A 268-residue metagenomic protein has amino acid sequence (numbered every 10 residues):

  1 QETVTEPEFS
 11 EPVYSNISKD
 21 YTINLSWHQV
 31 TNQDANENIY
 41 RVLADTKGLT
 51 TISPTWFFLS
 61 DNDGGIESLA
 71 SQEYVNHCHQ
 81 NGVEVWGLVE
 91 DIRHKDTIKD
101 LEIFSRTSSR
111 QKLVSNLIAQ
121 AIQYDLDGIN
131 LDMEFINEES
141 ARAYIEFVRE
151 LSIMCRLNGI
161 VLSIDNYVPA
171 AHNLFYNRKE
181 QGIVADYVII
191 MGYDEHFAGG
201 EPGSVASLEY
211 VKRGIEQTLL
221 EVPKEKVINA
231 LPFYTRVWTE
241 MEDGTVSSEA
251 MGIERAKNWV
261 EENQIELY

Functional and structural regions predicted by a protein language model:
Q1-T51, Q80, I164: Non-catalytic accessory regions flanking glycosidase/transglycosidase catalytic cores in CAZymes
T3-E11, T235-Y268: Glycan-binding loop/region signatures in secreted carbohydrate-active enzymes
S10-E11, A35-I39, A70-Q72, F175 (+1 more regions): Short alpha-helical segments and helix-capping/turn motifs at coil-helix boundaries
I17-D34, F58-S207: Chitinase-like catalytic core of GlcNAc-active glycosidases
Y40-T46, F175-V184, L220: Mature extracellular/periplasmic domains of secretome proteins
T50, D127, E225: Short acidic/polar active-site loop segments enriched in Thr and Asp
V168-H172, L208-K212, Y234-E240, S248-A250: Active-site glycine- and acidic-residue-rich loops that bind and position anionic ligands or nucleotide-like cofactors
Y187-I190, H196, K212-E240: Active-site region of glycoside hydrolase catalytic domains
